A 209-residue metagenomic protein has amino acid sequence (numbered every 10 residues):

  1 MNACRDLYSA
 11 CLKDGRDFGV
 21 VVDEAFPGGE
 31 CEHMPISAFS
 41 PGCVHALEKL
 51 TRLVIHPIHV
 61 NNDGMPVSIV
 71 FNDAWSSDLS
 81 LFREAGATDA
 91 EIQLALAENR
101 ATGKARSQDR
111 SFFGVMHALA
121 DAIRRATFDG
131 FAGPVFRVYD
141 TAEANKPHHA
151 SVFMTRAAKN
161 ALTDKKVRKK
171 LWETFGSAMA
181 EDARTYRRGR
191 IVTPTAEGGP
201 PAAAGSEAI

Functional and structural regions predicted by a protein language model:
M1-E48, V60-G64, I69-S80, A85-I209: Conserved NAD+-utilizing ADP-ribose enzyme module
T51-P57: Non-catalytic propeptide/linker segments at domain boundaries
